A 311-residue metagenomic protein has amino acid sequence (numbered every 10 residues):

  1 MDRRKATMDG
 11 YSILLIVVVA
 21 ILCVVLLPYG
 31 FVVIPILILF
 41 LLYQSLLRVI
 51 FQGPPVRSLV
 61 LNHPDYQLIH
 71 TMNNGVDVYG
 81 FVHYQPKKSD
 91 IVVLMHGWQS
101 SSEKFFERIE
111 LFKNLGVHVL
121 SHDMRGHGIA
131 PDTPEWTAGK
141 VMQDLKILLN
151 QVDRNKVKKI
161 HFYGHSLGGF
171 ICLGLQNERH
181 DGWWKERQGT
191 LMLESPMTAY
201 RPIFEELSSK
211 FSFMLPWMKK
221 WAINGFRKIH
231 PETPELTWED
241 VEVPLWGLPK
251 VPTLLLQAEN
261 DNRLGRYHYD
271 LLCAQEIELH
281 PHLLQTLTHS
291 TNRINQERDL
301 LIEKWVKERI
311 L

Functional and structural regions predicted by a protein language model:
M1-M72, D77-V82: An N-terminal hydrophobic leader/cap segment in hydrolases
G97-L111, Y267: The serine-hydrolase catalytic nucleophile loop
Q99, H127-K156: Catalytic nucleophile-loop/oxyanion-hole region of alpha/beta-hydrolase and closely related hydrolase-like folds
F112-P131: Conserved alpha/beta-hydrolase
D181-P234: Hydrolase active-site cap/lid region
G247-P249, L254-Q257: Short beta-strand/loop motif that positions the catalytic acidic residue of the alpha/beta-hydrolase fold
N262-H268: Conserved alpha/beta-hydrolase "acid-adjacent" motif
L287-D299: Catalytic histidine-centered segment of alpha/beta-hydrolase-like enzymes
